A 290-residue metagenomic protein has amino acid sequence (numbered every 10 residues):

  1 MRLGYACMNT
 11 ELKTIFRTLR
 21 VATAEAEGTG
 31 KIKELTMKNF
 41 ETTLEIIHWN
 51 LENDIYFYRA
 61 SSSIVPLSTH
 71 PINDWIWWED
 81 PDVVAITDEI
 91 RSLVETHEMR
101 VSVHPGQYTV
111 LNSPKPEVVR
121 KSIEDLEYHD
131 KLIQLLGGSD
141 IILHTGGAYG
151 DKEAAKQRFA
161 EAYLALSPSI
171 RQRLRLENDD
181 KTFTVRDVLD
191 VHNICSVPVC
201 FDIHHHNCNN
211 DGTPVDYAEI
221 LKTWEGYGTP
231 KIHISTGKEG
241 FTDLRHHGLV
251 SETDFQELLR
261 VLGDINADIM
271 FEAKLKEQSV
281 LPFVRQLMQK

Functional and structural regions predicted by a protein language model:
M1-R100, Q107-S122, D130-D140, A165 (+3 more regions): Alpha/beta catalytic barrel-like cores
S63, G106-Q107, G146, H205: Residue-level "edge-of-site" marker
L136-G150: Active-site groove signature of glycoside hydrolases
A148, D180-K181, K276: Short beta->alpha junction loops/turns
K152-Y163, L174-N178: Multi-pass alpha-helical transmembrane bundles in non-GPCR membrane proteins that perform intramembrane catalysis
F183-T184, H204-N210: Short acidic, Gly/Ser-rich segments with clustered Asp/Glu that frequently serve as metal-coordination loops in enzyme
